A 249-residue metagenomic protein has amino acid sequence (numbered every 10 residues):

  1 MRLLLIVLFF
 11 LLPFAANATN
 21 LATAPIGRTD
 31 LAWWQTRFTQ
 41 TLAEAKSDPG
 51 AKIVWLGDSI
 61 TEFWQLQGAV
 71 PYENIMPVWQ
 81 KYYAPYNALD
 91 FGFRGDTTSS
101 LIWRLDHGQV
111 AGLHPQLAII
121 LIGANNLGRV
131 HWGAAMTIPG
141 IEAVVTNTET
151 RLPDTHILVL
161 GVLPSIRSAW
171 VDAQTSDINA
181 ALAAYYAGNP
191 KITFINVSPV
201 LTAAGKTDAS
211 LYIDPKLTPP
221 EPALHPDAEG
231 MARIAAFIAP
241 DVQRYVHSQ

Functional and structural regions predicted by a protein language model:
M1-L56, I60-P77, R244-Q249: N-terminal secretory targeting modules
K52-G57, N87-G92, Q116-I122, H156-G161 (+2 more regions): Structural recognition of the beta-strand scaffold that forms the well-ordered cores of secreted hydrolase catalytic
W55, N74, D96, S100 (+8 more regions): Extracytoplasmic/secreted proteins, especially bacterial periplasmic and envelope-associated proteins
E62, L66-P77, T98-E142, N147 (+3 more regions): Oxyanion-hole/transition-state-stabilizing segment in secreted/luminal serine hydrolases and related acyltransferases
K81-A88, T97: Active-site machinery of serine-nucleophile hydrolases
A84, P153-D154, P190: Proline-centered flexible-loop/turn and helix-kink motifs
N87-F91, L127-A134, R167-W170, P220-L224: Second-shell loop/turn segments in exported
I166-Q249: Catalytic His-Asp segment of secreted/periplasmic serine-dependent ester chemistry enzymes
